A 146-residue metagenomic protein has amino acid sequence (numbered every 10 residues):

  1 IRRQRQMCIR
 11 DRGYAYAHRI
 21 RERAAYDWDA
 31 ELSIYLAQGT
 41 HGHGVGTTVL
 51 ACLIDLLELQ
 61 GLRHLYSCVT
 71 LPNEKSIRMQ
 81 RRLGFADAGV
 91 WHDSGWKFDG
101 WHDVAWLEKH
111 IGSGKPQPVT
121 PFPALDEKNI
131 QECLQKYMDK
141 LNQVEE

Functional and structural regions predicted by a protein language model:
I1-D11: Single conserved hydrophobic/aromatic residue that forms the stacking wall/gate of nucleotide- or nucleobase-binding
R10-R19: Conserved beta-strand in the GNAT
Y16, Y66-V69, R81, A86-D103 (+1 more regions): Conserved catalytic-core motifs of GNAT/GCN5-like acyltransferases
R19-R21, K109-H110: A short acidic/small-residue loop/turn micro-motif
I20-L32, H41, L59-H64: A conserved beta-turn-beta hairpin within the catalytic core of GNAT-like acetyltransferases that forms part
W28, D93-Q143: C-terminal "cap" of GNAT-fold acetyltransferases
L32, S67, L107-K109: A structural signal for short, well-ordered beta-strand segments
L36, G42-L59, H64, E74-R82: Conserved acetyl-CoA-binding loop-helix of GNAT-fold acetyltransferases
